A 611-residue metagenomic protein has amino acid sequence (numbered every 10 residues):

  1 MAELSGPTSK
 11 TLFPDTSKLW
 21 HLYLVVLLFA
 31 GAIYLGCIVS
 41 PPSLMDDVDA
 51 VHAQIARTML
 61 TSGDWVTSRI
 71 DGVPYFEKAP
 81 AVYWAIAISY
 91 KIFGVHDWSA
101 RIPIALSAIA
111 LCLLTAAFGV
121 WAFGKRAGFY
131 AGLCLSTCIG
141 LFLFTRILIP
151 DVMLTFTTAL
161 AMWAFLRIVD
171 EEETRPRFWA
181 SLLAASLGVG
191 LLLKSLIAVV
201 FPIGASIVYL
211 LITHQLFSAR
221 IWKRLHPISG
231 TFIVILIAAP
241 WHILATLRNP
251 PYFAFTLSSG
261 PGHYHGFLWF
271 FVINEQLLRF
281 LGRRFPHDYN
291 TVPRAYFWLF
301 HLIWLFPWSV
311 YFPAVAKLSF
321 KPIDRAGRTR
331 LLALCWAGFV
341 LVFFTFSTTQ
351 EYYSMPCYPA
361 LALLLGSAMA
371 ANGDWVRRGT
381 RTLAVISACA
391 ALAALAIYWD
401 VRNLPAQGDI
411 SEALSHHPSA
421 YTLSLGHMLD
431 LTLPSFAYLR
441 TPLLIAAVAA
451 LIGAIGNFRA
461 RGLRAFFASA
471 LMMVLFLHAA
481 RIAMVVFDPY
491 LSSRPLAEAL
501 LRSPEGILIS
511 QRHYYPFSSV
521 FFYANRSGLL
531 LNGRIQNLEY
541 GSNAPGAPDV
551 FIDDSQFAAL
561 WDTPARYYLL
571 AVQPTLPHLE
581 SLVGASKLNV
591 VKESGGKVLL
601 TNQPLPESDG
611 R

Functional and structural regions predicted by a protein language model:
A2-R378, W399-V401, R526: Membrane-integral, polyisoprenol-dependent glycosyltransferases of the GT-C/oligosaccharyltransferase superfamily
A2-T16, Y23, S181, V315-R611: Membrane-embedded architecture of ER/inner-membrane glycosylation machinery
